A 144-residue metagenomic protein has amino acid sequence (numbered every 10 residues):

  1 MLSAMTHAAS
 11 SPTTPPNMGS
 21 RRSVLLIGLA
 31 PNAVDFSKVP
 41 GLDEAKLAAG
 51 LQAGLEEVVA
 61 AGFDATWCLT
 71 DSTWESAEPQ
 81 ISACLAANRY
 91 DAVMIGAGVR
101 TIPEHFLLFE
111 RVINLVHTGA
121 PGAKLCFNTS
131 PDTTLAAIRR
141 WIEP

Functional and structural regions predicted by a protein language model:
L2, T6-K38: N-terminal, charge-rich interaction modules
P31-V34, W74, V99-I102: Short acidic, S/G/P-rich loop/turn micro-motifs used as interaction or catalytic elements
S37-G50: Glycine- and acidic-residue-enriched helix-capping/strand-helix junction motifs
G50, L108-P144: Ser/Thr/Gly-rich flexible loops in soluble cytosolic domains mediating phosphotransfer, phosphorylation
Q52-E57, A61-W67, C84, F106: Solvent-exposed interaction surfaces and binding hotspots enriched for charged
T66-E75, N128-S130: Short beta->alpha junction loops
P79-N114: Mid-chain, well-packed structural core segment of small domains
